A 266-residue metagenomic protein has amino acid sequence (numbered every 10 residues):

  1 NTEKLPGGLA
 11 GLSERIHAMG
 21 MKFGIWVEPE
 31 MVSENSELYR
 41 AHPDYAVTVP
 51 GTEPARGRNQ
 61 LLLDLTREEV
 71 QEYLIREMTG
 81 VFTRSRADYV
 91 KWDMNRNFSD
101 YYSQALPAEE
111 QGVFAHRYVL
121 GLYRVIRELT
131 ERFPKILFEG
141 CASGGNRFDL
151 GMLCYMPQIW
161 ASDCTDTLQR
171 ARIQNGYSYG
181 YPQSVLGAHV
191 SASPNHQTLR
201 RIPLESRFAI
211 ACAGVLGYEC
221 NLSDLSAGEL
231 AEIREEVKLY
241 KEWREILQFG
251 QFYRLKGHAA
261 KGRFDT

Functional and structural regions predicted by a protein language model:
N1-P6, D44-P50, Q104-Y118: Glycine-rich tight-turn/loop motif centered on a GG-T
N1-R40, E72-R76, R117-R127: Aromatic- and glycine-enriched glycan-recognition loops and surfaces that form the carbohydrate-binding subsites
M19-F23, R86-D88, F133-I136: Short, well-ordered coil/turn segments that N-cap beta-strands
F23-V27, V90-W92, E139-G140, Y218: Hydrophobic faces of well-ordered beta-strands that scaffold small-molecule active sites in alpha/beta enzyme cores
V27-S33, W92-S99, A142-R147: Short, solvent-exposed turn/loop segments enriched in Gly/Ser/Thr/Pro and often Arg
S33-E72, H116-D224: Glycan-recognition surfaces
L63-D93, L129: An active-site-proximal structural segment forming one wall of the substrate-binding cleft that immediately precedes
E219-T266: Glycan-recognition and catalytic regions of carbohydrate-active enzymes
